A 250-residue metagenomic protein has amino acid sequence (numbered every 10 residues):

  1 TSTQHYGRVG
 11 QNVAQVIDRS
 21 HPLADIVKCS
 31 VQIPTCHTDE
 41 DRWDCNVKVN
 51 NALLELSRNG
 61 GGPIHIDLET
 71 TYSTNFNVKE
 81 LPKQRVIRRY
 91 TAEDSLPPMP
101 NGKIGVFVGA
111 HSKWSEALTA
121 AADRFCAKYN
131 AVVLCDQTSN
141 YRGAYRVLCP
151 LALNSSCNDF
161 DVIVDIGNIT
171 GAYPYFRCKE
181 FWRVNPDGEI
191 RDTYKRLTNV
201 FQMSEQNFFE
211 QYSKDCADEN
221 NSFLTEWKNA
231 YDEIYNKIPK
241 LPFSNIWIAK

Functional and structural regions predicted by a protein language model:
T1-V9: Thiamine diphosphate
R8-V13, N75-E80, A117-A120, A144-V147 (+2 more regions): Short acidic, glycine/serine/threonine-rich loops at helix termini
Q15-G62: Conserved thiamine diphosphate
I33, H37, D41, C178-K250: Phosphate/pyrophosphate-binding active-site segments
E55-G102: Conformationally flexible catalytic loops at phosphate/diphosphate-handling active centers
T91-P100, A117-T119, P239-K250: A short, well-structured juxtamembrane/interface segment
M99, G105-F107, S155-Y175, N220-I238: Extended, charge-rich low-complexity interaction segments
V108-W182, P186, I190: Glycine-rich, anion-gripping cofactor-binding loops and their flanking helix/strand elements in enzyme active sites
